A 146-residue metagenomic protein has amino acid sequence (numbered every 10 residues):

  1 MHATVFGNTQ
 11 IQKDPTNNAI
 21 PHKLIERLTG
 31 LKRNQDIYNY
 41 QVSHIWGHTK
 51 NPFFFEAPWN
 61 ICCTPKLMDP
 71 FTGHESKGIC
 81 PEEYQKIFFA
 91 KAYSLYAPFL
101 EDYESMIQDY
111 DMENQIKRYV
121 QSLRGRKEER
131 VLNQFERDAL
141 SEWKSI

Functional and structural regions predicted by a protein language model:
M1-K32: Short, charged surface segments at domain edges that flank catalytic/cofactor-binding sites
H2, P21-L28, Y84-Q85, I116-Y119 (+1 more regions): Generic structural signal of hydrophobic/aromatic residues within well-ordered alpha-helices of folded domains
K23-C63, D69-K77: Histidine-centered nuclease catalytic patch
N51, P65, P81-Q85, G125-N133 (+1 more regions): Short, structured coil/loop segments at alpha-helix boundaries
F54-F55, F71-Q115: Polybasic, low-complexity binding patches
M68-D69, L100, L123, K127: Short leucine-rich amphipathic alpha-helical surface patches
S105-I146: C-terminal, well-folded lobe of enzymatic/effector domains
